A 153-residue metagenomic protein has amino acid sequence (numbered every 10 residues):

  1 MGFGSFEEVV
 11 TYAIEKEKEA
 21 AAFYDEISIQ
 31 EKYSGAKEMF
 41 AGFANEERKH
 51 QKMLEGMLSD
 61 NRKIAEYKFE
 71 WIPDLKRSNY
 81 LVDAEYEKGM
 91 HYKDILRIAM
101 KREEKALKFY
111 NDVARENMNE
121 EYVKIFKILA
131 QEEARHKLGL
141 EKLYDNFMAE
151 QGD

Functional and structural regions predicted by a protein language model:
F3-A13, S34-M53, Y92-L96, E120-R135: Alpha-helical scaffold segments that form or flank carboxylate-/histidine-based iron centers
G4-E8, I29, N61-A65, D94-L96 (+1 more regions): Domain-length accessory/inserted modules outside core catalytic folds
A13, E26-I27, R77-M118: Acidic/histidine-rich alpha-helical segments that form the ligand environment of transition-metal centers
A20-A41, A106-Y122: Helix-loop segments that flank and shape redox-cofactor active sites
E38-D74, H136-F147: Conserved alpha-helical segments that form or flank metal/cofactor-binding pockets of metalloenzymes
S59-Y92, D153: Carboxylate-rich helix-loop segments that flank metal/cofactor sites and access channels in metalloenzymes
K108-V113, N117-N146: Preference for long, well-ordered alpha-helical segments
